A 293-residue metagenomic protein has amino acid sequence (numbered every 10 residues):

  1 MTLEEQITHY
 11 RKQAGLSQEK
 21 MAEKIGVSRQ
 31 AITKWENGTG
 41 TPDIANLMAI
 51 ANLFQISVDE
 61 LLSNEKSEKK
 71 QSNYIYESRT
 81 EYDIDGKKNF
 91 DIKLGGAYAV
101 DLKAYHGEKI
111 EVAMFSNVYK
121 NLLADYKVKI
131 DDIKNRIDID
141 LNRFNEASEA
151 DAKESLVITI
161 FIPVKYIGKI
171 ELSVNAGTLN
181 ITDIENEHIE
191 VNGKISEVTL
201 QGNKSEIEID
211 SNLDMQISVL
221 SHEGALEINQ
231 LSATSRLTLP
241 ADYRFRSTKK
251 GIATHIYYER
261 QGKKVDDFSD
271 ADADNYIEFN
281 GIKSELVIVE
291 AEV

Functional and structural regions predicted by a protein language model:
E5-K24: Short basic helix-loop element that most often maps to the first helix and adjoining turn of HTH DNA-binding modules
I7, M21-A22, I32-W35, L61: Conserved hydrophobic/aromatic packing and binding residues within compact polymer-binding modules
Q13-A14, S63-N121, A150-E154, Q261-D272: Short acidic/polar N-terminal linker immediately downstream of export determinants
V27-T41, N64-K66: Recognition helix of helix-turn-helix/homeodomain-like DNA-binding domains that insert into the DNA major groove
A45-E60: DNA major-groove recognition helix of helix-turn-helix/homeodomain DNA-binding modules
E81-D85, N89, N121-K204, Q216 (+1 more regions): Right-handed parallel beta-helix
N142, L200-V293: Short, surface-exposed interaction patches in beta-rich subdomains that mediate adhesion/assembly near membranes
